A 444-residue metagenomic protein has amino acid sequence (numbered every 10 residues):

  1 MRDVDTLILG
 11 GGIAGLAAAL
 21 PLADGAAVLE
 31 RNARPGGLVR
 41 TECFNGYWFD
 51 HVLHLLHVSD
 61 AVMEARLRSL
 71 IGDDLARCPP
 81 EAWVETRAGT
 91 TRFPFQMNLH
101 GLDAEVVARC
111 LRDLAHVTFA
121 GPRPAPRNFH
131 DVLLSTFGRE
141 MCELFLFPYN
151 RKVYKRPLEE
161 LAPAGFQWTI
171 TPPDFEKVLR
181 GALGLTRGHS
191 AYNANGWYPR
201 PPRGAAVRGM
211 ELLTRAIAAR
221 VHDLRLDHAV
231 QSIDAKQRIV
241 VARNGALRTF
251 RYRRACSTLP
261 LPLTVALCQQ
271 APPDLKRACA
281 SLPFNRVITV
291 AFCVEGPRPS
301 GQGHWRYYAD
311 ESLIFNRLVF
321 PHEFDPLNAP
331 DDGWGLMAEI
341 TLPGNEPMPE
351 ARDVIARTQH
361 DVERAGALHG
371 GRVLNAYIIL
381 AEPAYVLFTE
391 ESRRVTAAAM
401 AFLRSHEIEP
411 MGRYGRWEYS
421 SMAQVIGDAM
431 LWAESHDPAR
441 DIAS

Functional and structural regions predicted by a protein language model:
R2-V28: N-terminal Rossmann-like FAD-binding beta1-loop-alpha1 element of flavoenzymes
V4, L53, Y252-R253, V373: Local beta-strand N-terminus motif with an aromatic residue
A14, R34, P262: Conserved Rossmann-like nucleotide-cofactor binding loop
A23-F44: Glycine-rich FAD pyrophosphate-binding loop
T41, P94-F95, F320-S444: Conserved flavin/dinucleotide-binding core of flavoenzymes
N45-G121, W168: Dinucleotide-binding Rossmann-like beta1-alpha1 core, especially the glycine-rich loop that anchors the ADP
G89, V106-S232, Q237, T258: Active-site/ligand-binding neighborhood in enzyme catalytic cores
A229-R352, Q359-A367, A398-F402: Mid-domain catalytic core of redox enzymes that form a hydrophobic substrate pocket/lid adjacent to a catalytic redox
